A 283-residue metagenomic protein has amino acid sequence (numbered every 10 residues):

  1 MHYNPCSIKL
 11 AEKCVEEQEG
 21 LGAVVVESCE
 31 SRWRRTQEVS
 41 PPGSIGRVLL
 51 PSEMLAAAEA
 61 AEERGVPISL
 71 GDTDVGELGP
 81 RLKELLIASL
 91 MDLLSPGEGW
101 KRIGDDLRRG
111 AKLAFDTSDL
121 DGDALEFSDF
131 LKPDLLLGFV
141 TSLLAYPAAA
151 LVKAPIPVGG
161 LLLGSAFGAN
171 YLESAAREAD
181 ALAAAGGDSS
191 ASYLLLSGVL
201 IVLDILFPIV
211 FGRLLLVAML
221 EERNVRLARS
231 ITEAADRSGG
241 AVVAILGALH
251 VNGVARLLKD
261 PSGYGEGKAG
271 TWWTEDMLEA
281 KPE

Functional and structural regions predicted by a protein language model:
M1-E283: Compositional signal for N-terminal targeting/processing segments
